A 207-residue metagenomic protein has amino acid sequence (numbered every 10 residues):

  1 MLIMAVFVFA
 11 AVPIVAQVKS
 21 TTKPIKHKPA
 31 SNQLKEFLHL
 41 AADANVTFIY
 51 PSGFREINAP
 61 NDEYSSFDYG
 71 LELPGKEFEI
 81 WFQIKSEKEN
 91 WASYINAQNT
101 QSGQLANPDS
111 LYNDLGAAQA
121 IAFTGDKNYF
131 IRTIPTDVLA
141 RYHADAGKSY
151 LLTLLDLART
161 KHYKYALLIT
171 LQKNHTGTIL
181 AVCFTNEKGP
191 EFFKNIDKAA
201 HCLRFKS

Functional and structural regions predicted by a protein language model:
L2-A11: Bacterial N-terminal signal peptides
I14-W91, I121-T124, F130, P135 (+3 more regions): N-terminal targeting sequences that direct proteins away from the cytosol to non-cytosolic compartments
T22, K88, Q98-Q104, L151: Serine/proline-rich low-complexity intrinsically disordered segments, especially terminal tails, linkers
Y94-I134: Short, solvent-exposed recognition patches
A144-Y165: Short, Gly/Ser/Thr-enriched beta-strand-loop segments that form substrate-interacting elements of hydrolase/peptidase
